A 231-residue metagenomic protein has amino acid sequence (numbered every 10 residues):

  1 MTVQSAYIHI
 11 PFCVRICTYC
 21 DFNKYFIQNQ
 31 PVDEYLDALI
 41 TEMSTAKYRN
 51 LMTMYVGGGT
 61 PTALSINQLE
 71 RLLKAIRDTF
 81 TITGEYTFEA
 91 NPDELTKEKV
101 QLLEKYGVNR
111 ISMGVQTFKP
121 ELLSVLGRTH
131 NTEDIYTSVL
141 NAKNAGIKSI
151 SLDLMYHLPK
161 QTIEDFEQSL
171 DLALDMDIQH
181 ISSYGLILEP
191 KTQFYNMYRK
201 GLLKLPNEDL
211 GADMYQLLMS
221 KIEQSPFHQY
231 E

Functional and structural regions predicted by a protein language model:
T2-I10: Immediate flanking context of iron-sulfur cluster ligation sites
V3, Y25-T45, M52-E231: C-terminal scaffold of the Radical SAM
I10-P11, G114: Short, flexible segments with low predicted structural confidence
P11-K24: Local cysteine-cluster metal-coordination motifs and their immediate loop/turn environment, predominantly Fe-S cluster
